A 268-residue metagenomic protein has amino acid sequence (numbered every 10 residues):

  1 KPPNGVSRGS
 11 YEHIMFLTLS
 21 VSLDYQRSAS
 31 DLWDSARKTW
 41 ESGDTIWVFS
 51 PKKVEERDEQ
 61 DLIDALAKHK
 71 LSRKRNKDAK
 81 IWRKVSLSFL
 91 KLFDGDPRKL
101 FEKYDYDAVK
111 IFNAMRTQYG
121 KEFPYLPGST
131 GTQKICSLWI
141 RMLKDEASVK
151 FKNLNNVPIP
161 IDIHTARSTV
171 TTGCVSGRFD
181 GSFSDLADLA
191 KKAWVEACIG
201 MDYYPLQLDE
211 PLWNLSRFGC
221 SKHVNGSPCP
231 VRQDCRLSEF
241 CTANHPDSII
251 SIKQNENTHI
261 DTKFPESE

Functional and structural regions predicted by a protein language model:
K1-E268: HhH-family (HhH-GPD) DNA N-glycosylase catalytic core used in base-excision repair
